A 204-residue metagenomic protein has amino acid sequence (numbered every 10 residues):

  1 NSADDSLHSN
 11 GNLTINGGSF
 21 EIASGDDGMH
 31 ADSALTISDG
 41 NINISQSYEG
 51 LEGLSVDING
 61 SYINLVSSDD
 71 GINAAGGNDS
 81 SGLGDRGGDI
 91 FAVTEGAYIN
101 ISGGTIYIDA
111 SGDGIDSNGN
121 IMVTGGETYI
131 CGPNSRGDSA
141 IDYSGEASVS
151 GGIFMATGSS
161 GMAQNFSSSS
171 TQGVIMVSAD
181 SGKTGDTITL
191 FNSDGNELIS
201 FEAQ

Functional and structural regions predicted by a protein language model:
N1-Q204: A composition-driven surface/loop motif
